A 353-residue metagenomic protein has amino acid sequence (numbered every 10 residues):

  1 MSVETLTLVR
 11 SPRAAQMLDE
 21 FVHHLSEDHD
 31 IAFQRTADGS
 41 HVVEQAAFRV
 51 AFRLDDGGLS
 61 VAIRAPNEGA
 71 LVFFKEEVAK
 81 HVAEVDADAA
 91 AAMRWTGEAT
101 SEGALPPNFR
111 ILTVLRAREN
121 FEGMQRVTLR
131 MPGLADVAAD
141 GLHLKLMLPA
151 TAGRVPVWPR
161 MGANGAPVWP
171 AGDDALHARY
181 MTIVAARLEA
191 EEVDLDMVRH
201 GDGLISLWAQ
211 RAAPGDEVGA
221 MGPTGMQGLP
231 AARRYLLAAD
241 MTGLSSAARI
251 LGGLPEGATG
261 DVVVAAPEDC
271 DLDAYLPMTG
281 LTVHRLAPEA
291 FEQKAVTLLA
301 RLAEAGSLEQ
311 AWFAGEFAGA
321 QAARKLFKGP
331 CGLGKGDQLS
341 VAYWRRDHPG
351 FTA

Functional and structural regions predicted by a protein language model:
M1-A353: Extended, composition-driven regions rather than compact fold-specific motifs
